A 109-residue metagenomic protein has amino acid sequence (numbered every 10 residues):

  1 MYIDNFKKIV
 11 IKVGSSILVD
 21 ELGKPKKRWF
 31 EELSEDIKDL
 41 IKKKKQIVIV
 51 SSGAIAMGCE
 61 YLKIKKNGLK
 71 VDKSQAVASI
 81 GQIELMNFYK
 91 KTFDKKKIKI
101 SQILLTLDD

Functional and structural regions predicted by a protein language model:
M1-D109: Nucleotide/pyrophosphate-binding catalytic subdomain
